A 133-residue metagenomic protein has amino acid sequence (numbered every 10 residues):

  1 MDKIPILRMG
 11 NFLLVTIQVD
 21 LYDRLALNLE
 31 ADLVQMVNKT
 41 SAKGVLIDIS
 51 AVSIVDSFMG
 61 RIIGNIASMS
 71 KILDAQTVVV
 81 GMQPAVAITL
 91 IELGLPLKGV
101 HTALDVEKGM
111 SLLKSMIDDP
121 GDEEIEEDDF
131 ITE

Functional and structural regions predicted by a protein language model:
M1, E30-V37, V45-L46, G64 (+2 more regions): Extended, hydrophobic alpha-helical segments
M1-R8, D118-E133: Non-catalytic signal-transmission and effector/linker regions of two-component phosphorelay proteins
D2-E30: STAS-typified acidic loop motif
L7, M36-K39, M69-I72: Conserved catalytic network of the ASCE P-loop NTPase/AAA+ motor domain
L14, K108-S111: A short acidic, often aromatic-flanked loop/helix-cap motif at beta-alpha or helix-coil junctions that lines enzyme
A42-K43, I47-P96: Amphipathic alpha-helical interaction surfaces in cytosolic regulatory modules
I66, S111-M116: Catalytic cores of nucleotide-enabled group-transfer and carboxylate-activating enzymes in metabolic and assembly-line
G99-G109: Short acidic-hydrophobic, aromatic-tinged amphipathic segments that line or gate anion-handling sites
